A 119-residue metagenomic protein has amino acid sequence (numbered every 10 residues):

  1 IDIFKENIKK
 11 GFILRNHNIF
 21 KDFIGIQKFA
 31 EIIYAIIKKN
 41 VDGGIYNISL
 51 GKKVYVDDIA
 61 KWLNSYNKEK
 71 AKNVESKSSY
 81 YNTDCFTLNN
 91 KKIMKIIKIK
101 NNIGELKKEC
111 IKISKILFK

Functional and structural regions predicted by a protein language model:
I1-D2, K53, D57, K61 (+2 more regions): Short, surface-exposed alpha-helical segments at coil->helix boundaries
I1-D22, I26-A35, W62-L63: NAD(P)-dependent short-chain dehydrogenase/reductase
E6-K10, I36-N40, I96, I116-K119: Generic structural signal for alpha-helix termini and adjacent loop/cap motifs
K21-Q27, G51-V54, C85-L88, N101-G104: Residue-level signal for the nucleotide or nucleotide-sugar donor/cofactor binding architecture
F29-I33, I48, I59, I93 (+1 more regions): Non-catalytic, hydrophobic alpha-helical segments
I32, K39-Y80: Mid/C-terminal beta-alpha module of Rossmann-like enzyme folds, strongest in SDR-family dehydrogenases/epimerases
S79-F86, K92: A hydrophobic C-terminal alpha-helical subdomain
G104-K119: Amphipathic terminal alpha-helices
